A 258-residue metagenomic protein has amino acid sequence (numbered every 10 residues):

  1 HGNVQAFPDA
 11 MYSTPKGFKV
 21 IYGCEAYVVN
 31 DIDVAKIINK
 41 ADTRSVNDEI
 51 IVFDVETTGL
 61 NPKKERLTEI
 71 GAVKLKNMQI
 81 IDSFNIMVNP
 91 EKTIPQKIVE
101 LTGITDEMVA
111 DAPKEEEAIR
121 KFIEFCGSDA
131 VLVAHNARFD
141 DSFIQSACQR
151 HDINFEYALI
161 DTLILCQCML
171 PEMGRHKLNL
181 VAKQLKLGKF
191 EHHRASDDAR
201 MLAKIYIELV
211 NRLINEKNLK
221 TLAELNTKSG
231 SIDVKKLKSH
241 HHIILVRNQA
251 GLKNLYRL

Functional and structural regions predicted by a protein language model:
H1-E56, V73-K76, I80, E91 (+5 more regions): Phosphodiester-processing cores and adjacent nucleic acid-binding clamps
V55-K63: Short acidic, Gly/Ser-rich segments with clustered Asp/Glu that frequently serve as metal-coordination loops in enzyme
R66-T68: Short coil-to-beta strand junction motifs in C2/discoidin
I70, I81-I86: Beta-strand scaffold of nucleotide-dependent catalytic cores
N85-L101: Short, surface-exposed acidic-centric catalytic microdomains
E117: Short, conserved clusters of charged catalytic residues that mark active-site and nucleotide-handling motifs
